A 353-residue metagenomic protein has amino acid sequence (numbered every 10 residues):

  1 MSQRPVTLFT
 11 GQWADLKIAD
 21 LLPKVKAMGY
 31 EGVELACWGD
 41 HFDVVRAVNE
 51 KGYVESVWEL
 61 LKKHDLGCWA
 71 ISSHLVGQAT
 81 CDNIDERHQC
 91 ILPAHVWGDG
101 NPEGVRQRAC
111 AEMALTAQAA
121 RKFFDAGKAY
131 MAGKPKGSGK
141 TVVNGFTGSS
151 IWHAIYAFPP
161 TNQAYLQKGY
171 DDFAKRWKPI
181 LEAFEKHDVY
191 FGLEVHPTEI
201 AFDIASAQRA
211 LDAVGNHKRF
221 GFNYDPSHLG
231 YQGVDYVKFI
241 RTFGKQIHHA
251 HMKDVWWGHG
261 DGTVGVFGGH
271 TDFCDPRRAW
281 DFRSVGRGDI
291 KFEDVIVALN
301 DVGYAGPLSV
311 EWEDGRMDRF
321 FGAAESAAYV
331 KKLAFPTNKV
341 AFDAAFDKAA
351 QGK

Functional and structural regions predicted by a protein language model:
S2-L16: Boundary/entry segment of secreted carbohydrate-active catalytic domains
S2-V6, G32-V33, I71, A157-D289 (+2 more regions): Acidic/histidine-rich catalytic cores of soluble enzymes
F9-W13, A36-D40, S73-V76, G148-S150 (+4 more regions): Active-site beta-loop-alpha junctions enriched in small/polar residues
D15, D20, K24, K63 (+3 more regions): Active-site acidic/histidine proton-transfer and metal-coordination neighborhood in alpha/beta enzyme cores
Y30, L35, L66, F124-G127 (+3 more regions): A structural motif
E34, A70-S72, A129-A132, N144 (+2 more regions): Conserved beta-strand positions in the central sheet of alpha/beta enzyme cores
A36-K62, W152: Glycine-rich, proline-tolerant flexible connector loops at the mouths of alpha/beta enzymes
R319-K339, F346: C-terminal helical cap(s) of enzyme catalytic domains, especially alpha/beta-barrels
